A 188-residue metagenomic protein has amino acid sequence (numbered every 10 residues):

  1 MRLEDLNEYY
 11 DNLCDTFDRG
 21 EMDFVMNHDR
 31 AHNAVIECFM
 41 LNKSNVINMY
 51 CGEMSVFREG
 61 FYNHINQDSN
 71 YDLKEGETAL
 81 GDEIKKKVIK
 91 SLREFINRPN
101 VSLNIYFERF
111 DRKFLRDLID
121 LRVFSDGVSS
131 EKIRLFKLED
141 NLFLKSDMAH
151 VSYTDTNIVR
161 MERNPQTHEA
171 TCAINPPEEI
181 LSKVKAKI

Functional and structural regions predicted by a protein language model:
M1-I188: PLD/PLD-like phosphodiesterase catalytic module centered on the HKD motif
